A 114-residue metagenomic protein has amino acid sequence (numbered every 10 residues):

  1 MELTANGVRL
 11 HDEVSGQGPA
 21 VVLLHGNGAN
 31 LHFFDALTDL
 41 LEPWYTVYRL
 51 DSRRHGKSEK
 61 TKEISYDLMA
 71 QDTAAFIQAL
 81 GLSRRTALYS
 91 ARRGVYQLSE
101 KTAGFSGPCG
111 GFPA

Functional and structural regions predicted by a protein language model:
M1-V21, E42-Y45, L82, E100-A114: Alpha/beta-hydrolase fold catalytic core
E2-T4, G26, T61, S65: Pocket-edge positions in alpha/beta enzyme catalytic cores
V8-E59: Conserved HGGG/HGGXW glycine-rich cap/lid loop of the alpha/beta-hydrolase fold
A36, S99-E100: Active-site signature of alpha/beta-hydrolase-fold catalytic machinery across serine- and Asp/Cys-nucleophile hydrolases
Y48, S52-S90: Active-site loop/oxyanion-hole signature of alpha/beta-hydrolase fold enzymes
S90-Q97: Glycine-rich nucleophile elbow surrounding the catalytic serine of serine-hydrolase chemistry
